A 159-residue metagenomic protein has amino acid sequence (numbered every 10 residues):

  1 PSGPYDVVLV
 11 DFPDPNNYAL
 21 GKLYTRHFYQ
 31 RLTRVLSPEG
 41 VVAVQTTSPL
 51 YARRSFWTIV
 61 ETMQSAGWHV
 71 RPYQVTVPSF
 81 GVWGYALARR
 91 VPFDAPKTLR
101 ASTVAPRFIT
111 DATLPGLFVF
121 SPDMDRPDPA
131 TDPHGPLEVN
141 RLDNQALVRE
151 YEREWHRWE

Functional and structural regions predicted by a protein language model:
P1-L9: A short acidic, Gly/Pro-enriched loop at the edge of an enzyme's catalytic core that lines a small-molecule cofactor
L9-V10, V44: Redox-cofactor binding/interface segments in oxidoreductases and associated redox assembly factors
D14-P15, T47-Y51: Short "lid" loop at the C-terminus of a central beta-strand within the Rossmann-like core of SAM-dependent
N16-Y24: Glycine/threonine-rich flexible loop motifs
Y24-P38: A short glycine-rich, Lys/Arg-flanked "PGG" loop and its adjoining helix->strand segment in the class I
Y29, R54-Q74: Conserved Class I S-adenosyl-L-methionine
E39-T46: Conserved beta-strand signature within the Rossmann-like core of class I S-adenosyl-L-methionine
H69-E159: Soluble small-group transferase modules, centered on the S-adenosyl donor enzyme superfamily
